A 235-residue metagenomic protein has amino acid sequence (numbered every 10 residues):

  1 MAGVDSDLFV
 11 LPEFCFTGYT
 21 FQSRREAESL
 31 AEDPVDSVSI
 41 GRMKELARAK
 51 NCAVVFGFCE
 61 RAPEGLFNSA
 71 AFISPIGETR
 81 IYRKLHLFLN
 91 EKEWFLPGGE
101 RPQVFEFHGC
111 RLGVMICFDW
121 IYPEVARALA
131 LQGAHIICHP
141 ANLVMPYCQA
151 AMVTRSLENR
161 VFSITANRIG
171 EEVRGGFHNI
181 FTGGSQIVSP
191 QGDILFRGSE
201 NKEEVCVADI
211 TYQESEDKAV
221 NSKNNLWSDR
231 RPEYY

Functional and structural regions predicted by a protein language model:
M1-P75, V144-N159: Cys-nucleophile CN-hydrolase/nitrilase-fold catalytic domain and related Cys-dependent amidase chemistry that acts on
D7-L8, L112, I136: Structural motif
R24, A71, Y82-F88, Q186 (+1 more regions): Short beta->alpha transition motifs characteristic of CBS
E32, R61-Q132, A141, Y147-T154 (+2 more regions): Active-site catalytic loop in hydrolytic enzyme cores
V38-A53, I121-V205: CN hydrolase (nitrilase-like) catalytic-core segments centered on the catalytic cysteine and neighboring Lys/Glu
F56-F58, S69-F72, Q103, T165 (+2 more regions): Short beta-strand scaffold segments in enzyme catalytic cores
Y82, F105, A166, G198 (+1 more regions): Hydrophobic residues at beta-strand termini and immediately following loops that shape nucleotide-binding pockets
Q186-Y235: Long hydrophobic alpha-helical segments typical of transmembrane helices together with their membrane-interfacial
